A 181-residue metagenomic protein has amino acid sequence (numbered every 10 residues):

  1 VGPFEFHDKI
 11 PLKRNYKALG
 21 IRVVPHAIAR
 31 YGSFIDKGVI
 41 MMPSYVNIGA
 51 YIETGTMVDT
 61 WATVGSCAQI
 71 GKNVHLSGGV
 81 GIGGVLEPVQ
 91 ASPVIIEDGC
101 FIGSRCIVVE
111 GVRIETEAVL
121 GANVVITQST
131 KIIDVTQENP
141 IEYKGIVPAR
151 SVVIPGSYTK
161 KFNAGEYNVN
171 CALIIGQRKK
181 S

Functional and structural regions predicted by a protein language model:
V1-I21, R150, P155-S181: Terminal amphipathic alpha-helical/low-complexity segments used for targeting or macromolecular assembly
I21-K161, I174: Structural signal for interior beta-strand "rungs" in well-ordered beta-sheet cores of soluble enzyme domains
